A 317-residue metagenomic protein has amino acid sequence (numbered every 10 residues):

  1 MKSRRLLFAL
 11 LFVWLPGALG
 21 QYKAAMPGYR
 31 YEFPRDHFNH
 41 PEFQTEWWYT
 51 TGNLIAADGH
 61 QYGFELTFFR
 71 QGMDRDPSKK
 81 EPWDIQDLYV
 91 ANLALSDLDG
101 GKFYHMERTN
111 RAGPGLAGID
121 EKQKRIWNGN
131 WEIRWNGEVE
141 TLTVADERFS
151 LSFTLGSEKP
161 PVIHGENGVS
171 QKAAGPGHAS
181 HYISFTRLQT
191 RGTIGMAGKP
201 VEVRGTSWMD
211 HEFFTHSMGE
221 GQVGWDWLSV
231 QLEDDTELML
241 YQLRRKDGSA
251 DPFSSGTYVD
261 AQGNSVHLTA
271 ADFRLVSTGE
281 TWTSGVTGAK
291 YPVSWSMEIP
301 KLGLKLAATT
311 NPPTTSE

Functional and structural regions predicted by a protein language model:
M1-L7: Bacterial N-terminal signal peptides that target proteins for export
S3, A18-L19: Bacterial Sec-dependent N-terminal signal peptides
W14-L15: N-terminal signal peptide c-region/cleavage motif recognized by signal peptidases
L19-E317: Structured soluble/peripheral alpha/beta segments that form catalytic or ligand/cofactor-binding pockets
